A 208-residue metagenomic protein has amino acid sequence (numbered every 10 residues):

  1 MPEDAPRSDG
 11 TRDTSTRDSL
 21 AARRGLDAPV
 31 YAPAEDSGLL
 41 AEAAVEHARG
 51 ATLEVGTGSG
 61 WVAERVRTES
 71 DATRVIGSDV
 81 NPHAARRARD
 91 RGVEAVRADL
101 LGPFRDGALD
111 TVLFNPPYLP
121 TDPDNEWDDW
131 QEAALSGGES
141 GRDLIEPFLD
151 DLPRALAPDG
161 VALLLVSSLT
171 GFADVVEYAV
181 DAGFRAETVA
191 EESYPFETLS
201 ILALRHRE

Functional and structural regions predicted by a protein language model:
M1-P33, A41-A48, T68-D71, A95-R97 (+4 more regions): Haloarchaeal acidic low-complexity proteome signature biased toward cell-envelope/secretome components but also
A28, A85-A98, L149, D181-F184 (+1 more regions): Class I S-adenosyl-L-methionine-dependent methyltransferase catalytic core
E35-W127: Conserved SAM/SAH cofactor-binding pocket of Class I
P117, V166-S168: Short strand-turn motif at the edge of the Rossmann-like AdoMet-binding core
D128-A155: Glycine-rich S-adenosyl-L-methionine
L156-V161: Short glycine-dipeptide loop
S168-E208: Class I S-adenosyl-L-methionine
